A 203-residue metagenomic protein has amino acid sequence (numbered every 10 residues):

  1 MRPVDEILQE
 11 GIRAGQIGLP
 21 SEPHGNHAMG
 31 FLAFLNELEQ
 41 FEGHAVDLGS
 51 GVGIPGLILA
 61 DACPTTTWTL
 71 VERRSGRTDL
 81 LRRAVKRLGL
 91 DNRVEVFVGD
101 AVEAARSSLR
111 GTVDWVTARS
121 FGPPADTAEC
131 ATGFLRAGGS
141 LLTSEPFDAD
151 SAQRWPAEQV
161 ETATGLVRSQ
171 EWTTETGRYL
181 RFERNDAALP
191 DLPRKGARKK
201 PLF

Functional and structural regions predicted by a protein language model:
M1-V46, G76-G89: Class I SAM-dependent transferase core
V52-T65: Conserved SAM-binding loop of SAM-dependent methyltransferases across substrates and taxa, primarily the Class I
T67-E72: Conserved SAM-binding motif I beta-strand of class I
L90-A101: Conserved SAM-binding strand-loop segment of SAM-dependent methyltransferases
V102, R106-W115: A short acidic, Gly/Pro-enriched loop at the edge of an enzyme's catalytic core that lines a small-molecule cofactor
D126-G138: A short glycine-rich, Lys/Arg-flanked "PGG" loop and its adjoining helix->strand segment in the class I
G138-D148: Conserved beta-strand signature within the Rossmann-like core of class I S-adenosyl-L-methionine
Q153-F203: SAM/dcSAM-binding transferase cores
